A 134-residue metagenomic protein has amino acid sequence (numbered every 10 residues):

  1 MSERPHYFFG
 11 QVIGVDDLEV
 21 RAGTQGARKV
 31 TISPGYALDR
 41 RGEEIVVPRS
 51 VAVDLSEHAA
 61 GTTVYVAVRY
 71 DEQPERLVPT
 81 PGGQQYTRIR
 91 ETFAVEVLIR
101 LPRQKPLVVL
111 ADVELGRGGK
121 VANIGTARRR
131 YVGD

Functional and structural regions predicted by a protein language model:
M1-I32: N-terminal "first-domain core" detector
K29-D134: Beta-strand-rich solenoidal segments
